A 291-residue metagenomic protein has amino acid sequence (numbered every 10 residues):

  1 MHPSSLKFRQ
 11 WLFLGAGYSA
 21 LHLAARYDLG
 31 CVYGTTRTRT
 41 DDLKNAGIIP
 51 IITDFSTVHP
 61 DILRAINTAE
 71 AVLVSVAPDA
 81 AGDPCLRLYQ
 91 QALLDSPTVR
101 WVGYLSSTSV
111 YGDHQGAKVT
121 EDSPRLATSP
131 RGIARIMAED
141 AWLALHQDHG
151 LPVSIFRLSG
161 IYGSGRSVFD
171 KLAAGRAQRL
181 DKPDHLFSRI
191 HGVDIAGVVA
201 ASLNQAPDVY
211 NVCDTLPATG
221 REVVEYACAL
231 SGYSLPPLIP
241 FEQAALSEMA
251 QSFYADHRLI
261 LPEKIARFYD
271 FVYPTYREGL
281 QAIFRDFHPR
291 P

Functional and structural regions predicted by a protein language model:
A20-L21: N-terminal Rossmann-fold NAD(P) dinucleotide-binding loop
I62-Y104: NAD(P)-cofactor binding segment of oxidoreductase domains
L88-P130: Conserved Rossmann-fold NAD(P)-dependent oxidoreductase catalytic core, especially the SDR/UDP-sugar
A127-P130, S159-G160, K182-I190: Glycine-rich "substrate-gating" loop/helix at the edge of Rossmann-like oxidoreductase active sites
D140-S164: Conserved beta-loop-beta element that borders a ligand/cofactor-binding pocket
D170-A177, D184-P217: Alpha-helical substrate-binding/gating segment
V198, S202-M249: Mid/C-terminal beta-alpha module of Rossmann-like enzyme folds, strongest in SDR-family dehydrogenases/epimerases
A218, Q251-P291: C-terminal amphipathic/interface module of NAD(P)-dependent oxidoreductases and related NAD-binding regulators
